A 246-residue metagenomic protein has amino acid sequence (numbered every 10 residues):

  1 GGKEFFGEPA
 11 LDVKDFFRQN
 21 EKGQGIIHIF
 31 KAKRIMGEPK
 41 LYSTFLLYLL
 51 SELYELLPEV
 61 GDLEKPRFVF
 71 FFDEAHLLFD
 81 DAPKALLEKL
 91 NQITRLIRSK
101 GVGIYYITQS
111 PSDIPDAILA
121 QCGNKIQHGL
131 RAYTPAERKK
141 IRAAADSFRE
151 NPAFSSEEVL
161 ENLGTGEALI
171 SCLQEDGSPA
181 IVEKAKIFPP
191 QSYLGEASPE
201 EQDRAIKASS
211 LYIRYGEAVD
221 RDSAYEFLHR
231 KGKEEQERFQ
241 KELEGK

Functional and structural regions predicted by a protein language model:
G1-E8, G61, L130, R149-A153 (+2 more regions): Residue-level signal for secondary-structure boundary elements
G1-Q92, N162-L163, I170, A224: P-loop NTPase motor domains
L11, Y133-A136, A197, V219: Short coil/turn linker and secondary-structure boundary residues
A32-G37, D81, Y105, E157 (+1 more regions): Generic amphipathic alpha-helical segments used as scaffolds and interaction surfaces in large, multi-domain proteins
M36-P39, L77-D80, S112-P115, Y133-P135 (+2 more regions): Flexible loop/turn segments at secondary-structure boundaries
T44-S51, E55, E88-S99, D116 (+4 more regions): Solvent-exposed alpha-helical segments within well-ordered globular domains of core cellular machineries
Q92-S178: Conserved ATP-driven motor cores of ASCE-family P-loop NTPases powering translocation/secretion/packaging/pilus
I126, V159-K246: Conserved P-loop NTPase motor module
